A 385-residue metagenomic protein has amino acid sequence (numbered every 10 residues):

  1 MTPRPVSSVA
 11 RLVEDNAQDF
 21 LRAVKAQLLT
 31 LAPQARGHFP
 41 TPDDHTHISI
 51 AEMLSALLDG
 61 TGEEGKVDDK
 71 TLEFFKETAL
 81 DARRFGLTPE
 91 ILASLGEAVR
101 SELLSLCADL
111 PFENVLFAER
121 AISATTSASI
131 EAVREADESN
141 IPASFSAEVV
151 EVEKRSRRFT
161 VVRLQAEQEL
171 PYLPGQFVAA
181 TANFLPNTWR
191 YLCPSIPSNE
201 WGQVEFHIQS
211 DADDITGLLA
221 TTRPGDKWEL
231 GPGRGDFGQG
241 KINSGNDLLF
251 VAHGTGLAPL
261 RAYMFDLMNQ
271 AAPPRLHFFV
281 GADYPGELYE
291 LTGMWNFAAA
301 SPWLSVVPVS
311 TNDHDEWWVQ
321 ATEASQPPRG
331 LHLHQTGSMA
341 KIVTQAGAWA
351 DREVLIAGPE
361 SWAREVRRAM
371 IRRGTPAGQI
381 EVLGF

Functional and structural regions predicted by a protein language model:
M1-F145: Core of compact, soluble alpha-helical bundle domains
N16, L116, F279-F385: Reductase modules of NAD(P)H-dependent flavoproteins
I141-K227, A282-D283, V309-D313: Ferredoxin-reductase
G175, G256, P359: Short, conserved phosphate/pyrophosphate- and ester-handling motifs at nucleotide-, phospho-/glycolipid
P186-S195, G235-I242, D247: Short, Lys/Arg- and Gly-enriched loop/turn segments at beta-strand edges
D247-L249, H277, E353: Structural motif
F250, T255-A271: Phosphate-binding glycine-rich loops and their immediate beta-loop-alpha structural context
